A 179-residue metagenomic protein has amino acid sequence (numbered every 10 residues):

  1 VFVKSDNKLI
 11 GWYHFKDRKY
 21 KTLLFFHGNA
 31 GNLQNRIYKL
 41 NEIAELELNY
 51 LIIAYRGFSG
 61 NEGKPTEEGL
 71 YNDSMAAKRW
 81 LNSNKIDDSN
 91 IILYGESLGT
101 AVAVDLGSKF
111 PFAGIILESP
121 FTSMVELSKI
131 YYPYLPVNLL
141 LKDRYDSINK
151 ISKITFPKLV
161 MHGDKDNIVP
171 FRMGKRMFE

Functional and structural regions predicted by a protein language model:
K4-N84, S89, E96, G107: Membrane-embedded segments
L24, L51, I116, L159-M161: Conserved hydrophobic packing residues within short motifs/helices of P-loop NTPase cores of ABC-family ATPases
H27-N29, I92, Y134-L141: Short, flexible loop segments at the rims of nucleotide/cofactor-binding pockets, characterized by
K39, S147, F156, P170-E179: Short alpha-helix in the alpha/beta-hydrolase fold that links the catalytic acid
W80-N84, D88-Y134: Primarily recognizes the serine-hydrolase "nucleophile elbow" in alpha/beta-hydrolase and SGNH/GDSL folds
P136-K150, T155-F156: Active-site nucleophile elbow and catalytic-triad environment of alpha/beta-hydrolase enzymes
K153-T155, L159-D166: Short beta-strand/loop motif that positions the catalytic acidic residue of the alpha/beta-hydrolase fold
